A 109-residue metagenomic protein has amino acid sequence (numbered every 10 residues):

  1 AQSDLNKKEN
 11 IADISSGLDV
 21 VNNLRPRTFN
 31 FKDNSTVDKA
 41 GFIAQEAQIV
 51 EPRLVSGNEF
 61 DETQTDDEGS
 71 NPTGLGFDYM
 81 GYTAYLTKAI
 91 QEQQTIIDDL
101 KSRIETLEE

Functional and structural regions predicted by a protein language model:
A1-D13, V50: Small/polar residue-rich beta-strand/coil "junction" motifs that cap repeat-based extracellular fibers
S3, N10, E59-E109: C-terminal intramolecular chaperone/auto-processing assembly modules
A12-I14, T36-D38, L54, T95: Extracellular repetitive beta-rich solenoid segments
A12-N23: Periplasmic N-terminal gating module of Gram-negative TonB-dependent outer-membrane receptors
S15, G41-F42, G76: Short aromatic/basic micro-patch
L24-S35: Active-site nucleophile-His-acid catalytic modules used for acyl/amide transfer and hydrolysis across diverse enzymes
A47: Active-site-adjacent helical/loop segments in soluble small-molecule enzymes
R53-E59: Short, well-structured beta-strand/strand-turn elements
